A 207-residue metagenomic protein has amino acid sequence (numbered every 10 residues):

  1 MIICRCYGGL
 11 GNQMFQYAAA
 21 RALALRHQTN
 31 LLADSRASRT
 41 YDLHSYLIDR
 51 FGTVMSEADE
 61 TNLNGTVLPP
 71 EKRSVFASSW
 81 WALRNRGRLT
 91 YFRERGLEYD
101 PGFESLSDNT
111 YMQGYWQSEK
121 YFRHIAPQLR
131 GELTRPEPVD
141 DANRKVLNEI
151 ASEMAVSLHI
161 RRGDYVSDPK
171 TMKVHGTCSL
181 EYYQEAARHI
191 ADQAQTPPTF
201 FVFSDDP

Functional and structural regions predicted by a protein language model:
M1-I3: Extreme N-terminal starter segment of soluble prokaryotic enzymes
R5-F15: A short, glycine/small-residue-rich beta-strand->loop->alpha-helix junction that serves as a flexible
L10, V202-P207: Acidic, metal-coordinating catalytic cores used for nucleic-acid/nucleotide bond scission and strand-transfer chemistry
Q16-L23: Short amphipathic alpha-helix
T29-R39: A short beta-strand-loop structural module common to alpha/beta enzyme folds
A33-S35, H159-I160, T199-S204: Short beta-strand segments
R39-L43, D206-P207: Short, charged/polar "capping" segments at the starts of alpha-helices and the immediately preceding loops
Y41-P197: Secretory-pathway luminal glycosyltransferase catalytic domains
